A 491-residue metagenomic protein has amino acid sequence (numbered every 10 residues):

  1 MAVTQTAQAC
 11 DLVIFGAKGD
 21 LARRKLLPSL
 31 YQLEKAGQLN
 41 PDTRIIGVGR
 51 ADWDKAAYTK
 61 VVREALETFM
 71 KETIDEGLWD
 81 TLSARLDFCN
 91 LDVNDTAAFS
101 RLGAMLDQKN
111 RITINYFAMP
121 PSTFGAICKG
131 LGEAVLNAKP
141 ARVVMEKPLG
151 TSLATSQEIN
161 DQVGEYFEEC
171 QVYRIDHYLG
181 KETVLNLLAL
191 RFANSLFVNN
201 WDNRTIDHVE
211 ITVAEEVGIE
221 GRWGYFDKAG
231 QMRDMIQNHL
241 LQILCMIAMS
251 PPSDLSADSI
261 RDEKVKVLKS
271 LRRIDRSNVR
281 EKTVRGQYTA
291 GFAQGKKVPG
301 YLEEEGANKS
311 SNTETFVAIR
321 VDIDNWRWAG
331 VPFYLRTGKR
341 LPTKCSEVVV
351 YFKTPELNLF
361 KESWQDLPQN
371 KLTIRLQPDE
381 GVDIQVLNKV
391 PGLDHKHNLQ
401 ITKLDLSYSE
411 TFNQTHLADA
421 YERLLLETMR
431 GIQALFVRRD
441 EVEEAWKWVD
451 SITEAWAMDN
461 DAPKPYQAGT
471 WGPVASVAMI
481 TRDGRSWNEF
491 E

Functional and structural regions predicted by a protein language model:
M1-M145, L149-E491: Secretory/organelle targeting and membrane-embedding segments
